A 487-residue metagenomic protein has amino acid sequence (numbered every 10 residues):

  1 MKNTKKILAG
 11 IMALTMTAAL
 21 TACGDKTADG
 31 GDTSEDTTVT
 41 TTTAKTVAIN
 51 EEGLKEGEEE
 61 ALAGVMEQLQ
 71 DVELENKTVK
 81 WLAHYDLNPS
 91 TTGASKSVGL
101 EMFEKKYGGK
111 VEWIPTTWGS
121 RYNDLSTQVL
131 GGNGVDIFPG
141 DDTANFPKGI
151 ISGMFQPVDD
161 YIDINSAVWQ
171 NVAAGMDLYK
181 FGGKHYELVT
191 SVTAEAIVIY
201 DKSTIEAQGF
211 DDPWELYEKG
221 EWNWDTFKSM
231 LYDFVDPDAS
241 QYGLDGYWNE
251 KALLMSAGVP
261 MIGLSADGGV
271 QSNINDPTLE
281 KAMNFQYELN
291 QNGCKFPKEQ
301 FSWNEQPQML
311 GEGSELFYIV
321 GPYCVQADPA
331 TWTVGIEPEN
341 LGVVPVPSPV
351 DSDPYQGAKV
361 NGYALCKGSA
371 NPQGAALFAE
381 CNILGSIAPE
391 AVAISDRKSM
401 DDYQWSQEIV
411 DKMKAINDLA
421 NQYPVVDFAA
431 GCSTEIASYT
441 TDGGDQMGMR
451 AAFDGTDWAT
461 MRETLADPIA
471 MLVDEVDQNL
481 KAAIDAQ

Functional and structural regions predicted by a protein language model:
A9, C23-P147, P389-E390, W458-Q487: Conserved N-terminal structural module of periplasmic/extracytoplasmic solute-binding proteins
A44-E59, S386-Q487: Conserved C-terminal helix/tail region of periplasmic/extracytoplasmic solute-binding proteins
A44-E75, T117, D142-E195, D225 (+1 more regions): Hinge/lid segment of periplasmic solute-binding proteins
Q70, S126-Q128, V135-D136, I164-T204 (+4 more regions): A structural signal for short loop-to-beta-strand junctions that line the ligand-binding cleft of periplasmic/secreted
K80-L82, F181-S191, A196, E206 (+1 more regions): Extracytoplasmic/periplasmic solute-binding protein
E101-N171, H185, A207-G209, P213 (+3 more regions): Extracytoplasmic "Venus flytrap"/periplasmic binding protein-like
K228-L231, A266-Q300: Glycine-centered hinge/linker elements that transmit conformational signals in sensory and ligand-binding systems
T333-D401: Extracytoplasmic/periplasmic substrate-recognition and gating elements
